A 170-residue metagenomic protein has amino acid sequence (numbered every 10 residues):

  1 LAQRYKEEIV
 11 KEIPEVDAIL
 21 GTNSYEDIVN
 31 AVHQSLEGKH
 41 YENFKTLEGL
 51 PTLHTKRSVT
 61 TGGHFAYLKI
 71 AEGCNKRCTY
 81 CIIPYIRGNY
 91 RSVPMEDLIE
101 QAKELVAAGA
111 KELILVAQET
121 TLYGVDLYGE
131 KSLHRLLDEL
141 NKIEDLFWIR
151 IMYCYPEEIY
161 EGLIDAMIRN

Functional and structural regions predicted by a protein language model:
L1-R4, A107-N170: Conserved SAM/AdoMet-binding glycine-rich loop
L1-Y123: Proteins enriched for Cys/Gly/acidic motifs involved in redox and nucleic-acid/cofactor modification
